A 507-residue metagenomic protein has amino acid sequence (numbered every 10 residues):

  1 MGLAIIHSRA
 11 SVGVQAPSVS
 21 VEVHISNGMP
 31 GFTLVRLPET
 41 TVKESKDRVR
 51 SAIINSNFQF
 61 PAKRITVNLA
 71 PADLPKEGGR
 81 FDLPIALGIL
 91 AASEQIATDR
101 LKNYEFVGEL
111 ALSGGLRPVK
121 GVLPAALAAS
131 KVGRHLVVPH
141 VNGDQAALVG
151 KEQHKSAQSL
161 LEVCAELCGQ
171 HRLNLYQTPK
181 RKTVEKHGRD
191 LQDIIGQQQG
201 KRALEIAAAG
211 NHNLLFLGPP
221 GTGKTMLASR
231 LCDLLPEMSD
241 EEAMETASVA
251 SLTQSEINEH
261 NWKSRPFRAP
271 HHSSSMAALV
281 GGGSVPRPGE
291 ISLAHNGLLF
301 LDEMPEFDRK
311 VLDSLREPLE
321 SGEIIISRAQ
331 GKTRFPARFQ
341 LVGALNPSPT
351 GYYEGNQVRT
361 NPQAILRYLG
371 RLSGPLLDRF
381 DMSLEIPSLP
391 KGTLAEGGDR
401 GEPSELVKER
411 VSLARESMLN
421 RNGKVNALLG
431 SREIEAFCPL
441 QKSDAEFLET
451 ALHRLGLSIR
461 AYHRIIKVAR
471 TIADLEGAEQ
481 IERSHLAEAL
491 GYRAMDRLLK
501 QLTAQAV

Functional and structural regions predicted by a protein language model:
M1-L215, P219-M226, W262, S327 (+2 more regions): Peripheral, non-AAA+ core regions of ATP-driven protein-machinery
V35-K46, P61, N68-G78, V285-P286 (+2 more regions): Basic, amphipathic alpha-helical bundle interface domains used for macromolecular binding and assembly
S113, L301-D308, G351: Catalytic P-loop NTPase motifs of RecA-like helicase/translocase cores
E205, H260-N261, P266, S274-L299 (+1 more regions): Conserved alpha-helical scaffold flanking the Walker A/P-loop in AAA+ ATPase domains
L215-E259, S321: Walker A/P-loop
G218, G281, E303: The Walker A (P-loop) glycine that initiates the GxxxxGKT/S ATP-binding motif of P-loop NTPases
E242-S275, G282-G283, L429-E433, C438-P439 (+2 more regions): Conserved inter-motif catalytic segment of the P-loop NTP-binding fold
N296, D302-M304, S314: Walker B catalytic acidic pair
